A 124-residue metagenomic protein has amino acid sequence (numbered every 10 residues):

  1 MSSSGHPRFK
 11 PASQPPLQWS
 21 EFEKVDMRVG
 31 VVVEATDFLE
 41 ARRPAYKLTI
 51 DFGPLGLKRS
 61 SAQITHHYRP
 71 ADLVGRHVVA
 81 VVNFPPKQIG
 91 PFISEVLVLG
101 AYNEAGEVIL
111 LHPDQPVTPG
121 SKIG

Functional and structural regions predicted by a protein language model:
M1-G124: Phosphate-backbone binding interfaces of nucleic-acid-interacting proteins
